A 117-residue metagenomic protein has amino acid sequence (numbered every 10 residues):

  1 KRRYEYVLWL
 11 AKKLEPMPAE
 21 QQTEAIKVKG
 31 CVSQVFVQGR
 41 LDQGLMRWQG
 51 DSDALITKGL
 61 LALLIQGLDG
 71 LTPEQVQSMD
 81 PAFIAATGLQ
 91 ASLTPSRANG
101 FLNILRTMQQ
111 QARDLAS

Functional and structural regions predicted by a protein language model:
K1-Q34, R40-G44, A82-S117: N-terminal intrinsically disordered, cationic/polar leader segments that include organellar targeting peptides
E5, A54, K58-A62, L102: Non-catalytic, well-ordered alpha-helical scaffold segments
A25-K27, D51-S52, E74-V76: Solvent-exposed interaction patches of small proteins and small membrane subunits
L45-I56, I65: Glycine-rich active-site/cofactor-binding loop and its immediate structural neighborhood
D51, A62-I65, S78-P81: "Short basic amphipathic alpha-helical interaction patches in structured regions
L55, L71, S96: Residue-level signal for short amphipathic helical patches enriched in basic/charged and nearby hydrophobic residues
L60-T72: Alpha-helical support elements that line or immediately flank enzyme active sites and cofactor-binding pockets
G70-T87: Glycine-rich phosphate/pyrophosphate-binding loops and their adjacent beta-strand/loop elements at enzyme active sites
